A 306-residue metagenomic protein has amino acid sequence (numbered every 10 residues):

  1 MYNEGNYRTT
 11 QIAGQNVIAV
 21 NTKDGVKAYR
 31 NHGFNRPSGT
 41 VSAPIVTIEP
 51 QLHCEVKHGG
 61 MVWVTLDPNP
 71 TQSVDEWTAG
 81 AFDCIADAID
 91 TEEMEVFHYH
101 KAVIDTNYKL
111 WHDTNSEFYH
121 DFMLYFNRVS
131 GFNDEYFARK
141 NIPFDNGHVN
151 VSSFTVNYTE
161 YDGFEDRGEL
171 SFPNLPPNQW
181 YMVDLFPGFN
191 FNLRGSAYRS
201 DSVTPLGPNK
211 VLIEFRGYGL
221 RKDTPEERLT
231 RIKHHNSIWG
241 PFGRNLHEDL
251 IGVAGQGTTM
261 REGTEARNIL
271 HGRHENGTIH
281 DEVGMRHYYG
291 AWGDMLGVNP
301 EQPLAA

Functional and structural regions predicted by a protein language model:
M1, N21, L52-A306: C-terminal catalytic domain of Rieske-type non-heme iron oxygenases
M1-N31, C54-E55: N-terminal pre-ligand scaffold of iron-sulfur
D24-L66: Internal, well-ordered domain-core segments that constitute the primary functional module of diverse proteins
